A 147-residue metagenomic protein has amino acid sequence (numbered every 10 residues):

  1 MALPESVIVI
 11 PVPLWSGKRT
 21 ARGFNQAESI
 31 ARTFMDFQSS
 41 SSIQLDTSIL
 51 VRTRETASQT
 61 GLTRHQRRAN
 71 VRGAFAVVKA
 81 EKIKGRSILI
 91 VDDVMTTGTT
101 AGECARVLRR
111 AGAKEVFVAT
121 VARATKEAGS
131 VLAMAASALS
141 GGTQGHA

Functional and structural regions predicted by a protein language model:
M1-I90, T99-A147: Conserved PRPP/pyrophosphate-binding segment of the phosphoribosyltransferase/PRPP-pathway fold
